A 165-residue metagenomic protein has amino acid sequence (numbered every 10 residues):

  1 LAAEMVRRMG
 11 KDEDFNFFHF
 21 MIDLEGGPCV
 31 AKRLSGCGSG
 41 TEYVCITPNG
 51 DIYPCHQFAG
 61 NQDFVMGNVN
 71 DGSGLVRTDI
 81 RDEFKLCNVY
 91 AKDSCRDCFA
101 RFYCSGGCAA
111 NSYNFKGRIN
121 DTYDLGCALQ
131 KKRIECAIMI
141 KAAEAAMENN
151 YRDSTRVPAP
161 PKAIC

Functional and structural regions predicted by a protein language model:
L1-G26, H56-S105: C-terminal accessory region of radical SAM enzymes
D12, N49, P54, Y90-C165: Radical SAM enzyme core and accessory elements
C29-R33: Short, flexible cytosolic linker that couples an ABC transmembrane/permease module to its adjacent nucleotide-binding
L34-S35, E83: Residue-level detector of alpha-helix boundaries and kinks
C37-G40: Short, small/polar residue-rich loop motifs at catalytic or cofactor-binding pockets
